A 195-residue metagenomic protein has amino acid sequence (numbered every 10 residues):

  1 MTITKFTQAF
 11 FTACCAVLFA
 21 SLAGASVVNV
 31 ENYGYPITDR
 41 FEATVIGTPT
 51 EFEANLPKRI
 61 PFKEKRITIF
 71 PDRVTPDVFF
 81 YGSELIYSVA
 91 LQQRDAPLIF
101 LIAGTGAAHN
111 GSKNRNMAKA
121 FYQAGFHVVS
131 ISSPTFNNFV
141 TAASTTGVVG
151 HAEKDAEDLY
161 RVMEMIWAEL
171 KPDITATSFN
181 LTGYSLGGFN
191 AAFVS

Functional and structural regions predicted by a protein language model:
T2-F11: Bacterial N-terminal signal peptides that target proteins for export
A20-A23: N-terminal signal peptide c-region/cleavage motif recognized by signal peptidases
I37-R94: N-terminal cap/lid segment of alpha/beta-hydrolase-fold proteins
L91-F136: Short, surface-exposed "cap/lid" segments of acyl-processing enzymes
T135-G147: Glycine-rich "HGGG/HGxG" loop immediately N-terminal to the catalytic nucleophile of the alpha/beta-hydrolase
V148-K171: Alpha/beta-hydrolase active-site loop
D173-S185: Alpha/beta-hydrolase fold nucleophile elbow
G183-F193: Glycine-rich nucleophile elbow surrounding the catalytic serine of serine-hydrolase chemistry
